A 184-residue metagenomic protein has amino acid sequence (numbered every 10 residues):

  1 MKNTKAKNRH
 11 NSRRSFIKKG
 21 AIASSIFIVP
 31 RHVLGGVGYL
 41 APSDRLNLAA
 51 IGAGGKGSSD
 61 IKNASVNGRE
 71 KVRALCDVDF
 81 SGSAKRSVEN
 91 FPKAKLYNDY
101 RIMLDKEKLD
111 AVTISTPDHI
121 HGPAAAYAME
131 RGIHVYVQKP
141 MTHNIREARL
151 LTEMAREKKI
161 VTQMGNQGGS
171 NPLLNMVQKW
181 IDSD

Functional and structural regions predicted by a protein language model:
N3-A23: N-terminal secretory signal peptides and thylakoid transit peptides that target proteins across membranes
G20-F91, G168-N171: N-terminal Rossmann-like dinucleotide-binding module
K95-D99: Conserved SAM-binding strand-loop segment of SAM-dependent methyltransferases
A111-T113: N-terminal Rossmann-like NAD(P) cofactor-binding module of classical short-chain dehydrogenase/reductase
P117, G122-S170: Beta-strand-loop-alpha-helix segment that lines the small-molecule cofactor/substrate pocket of alpha/beta enzymes
S170-D184: Oxidoreductase and adenylate-handling cofactor-binding alpha/beta cores
